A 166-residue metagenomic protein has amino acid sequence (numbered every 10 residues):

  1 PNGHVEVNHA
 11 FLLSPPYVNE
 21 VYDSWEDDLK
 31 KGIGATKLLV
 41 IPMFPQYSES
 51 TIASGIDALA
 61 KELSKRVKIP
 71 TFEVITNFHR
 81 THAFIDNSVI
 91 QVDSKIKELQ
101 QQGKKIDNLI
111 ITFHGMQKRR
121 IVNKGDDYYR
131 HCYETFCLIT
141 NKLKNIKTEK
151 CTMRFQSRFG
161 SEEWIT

Functional and structural regions predicted by a protein language model:
P1-T166: Extended amphipathic ligand-handling, pore-lining, and cofactor/metal-binding catalytic surfaces
